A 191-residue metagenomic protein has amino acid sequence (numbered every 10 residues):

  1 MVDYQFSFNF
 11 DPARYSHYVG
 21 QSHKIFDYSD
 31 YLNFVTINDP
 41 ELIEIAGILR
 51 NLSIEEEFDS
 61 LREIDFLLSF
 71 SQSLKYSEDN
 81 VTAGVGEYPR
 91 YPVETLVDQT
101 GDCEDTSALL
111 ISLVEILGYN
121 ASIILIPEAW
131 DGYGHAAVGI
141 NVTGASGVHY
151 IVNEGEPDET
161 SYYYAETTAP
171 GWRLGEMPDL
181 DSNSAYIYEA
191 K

Functional and structural regions predicted by a protein language model:
M1-I43: Linear, non-domain "peripheral" regions
V2-Y4, S29, G84-P89, E94 (+3 more regions): Intrinsically disordered, low-complexity regulatory regions in eukaryotic proteins
D3, R14-H17, D27-D30, K75 (+6 more regions): Intrinsically disordered, low-complexity N-terminal regions enriched in serine/proline/glycine with scattered basic
F26-D98: Secondary-structure boundary elements
F66-Y91, D102-A121, W130-H135: Secondary-structure-rich domain cores
D105-K191: Hydrophobic/aromatic-rich core segments of domains that either
